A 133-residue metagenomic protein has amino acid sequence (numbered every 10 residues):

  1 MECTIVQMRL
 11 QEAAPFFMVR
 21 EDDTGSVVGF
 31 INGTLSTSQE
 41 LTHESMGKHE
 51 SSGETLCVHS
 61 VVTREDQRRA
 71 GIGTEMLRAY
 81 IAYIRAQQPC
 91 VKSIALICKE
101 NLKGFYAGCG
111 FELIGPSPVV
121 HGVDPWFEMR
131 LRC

Functional and structural regions predicted by a protein language model:
M1-D23, N32-S38, E44: Active-site rim helix/loop that mediates acceptor-substrate recognition in acyltransferases
P15-V19, F30, S60, S93 (+1 more regions): Short hydrophobic/aromatic beta-strand element in the GNAT-like acyltransferase core that lines or flanks the acyl-donor
S26, F30-V62, R68, E75-R78 (+2 more regions): Conserved acyl-donor/pantetheine-binding loop and adjacent beta-alpha core of acyl/acetyltransferases and related
R68, Q87-C90, G108: Acidic/histidine-enriched, beta-strand-rich ligand/metal-binding domains
M76, L102-F105: Conserved short alpha-helix immediately C-terminal to the canonical SAM/SAH-binding motif I of Rossmann-like
L77, I84-C98: Conserved GNAT acetyl-CoA-binding A-motif
A95-I97, A107, E112-F127: Conserved catalytic-core motifs of GNAT/GCN5-like acyltransferases
